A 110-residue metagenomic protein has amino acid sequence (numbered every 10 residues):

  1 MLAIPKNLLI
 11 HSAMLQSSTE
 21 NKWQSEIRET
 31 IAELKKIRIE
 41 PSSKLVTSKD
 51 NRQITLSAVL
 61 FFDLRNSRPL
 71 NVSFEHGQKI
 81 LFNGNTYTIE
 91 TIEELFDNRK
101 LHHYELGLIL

Functional and structural regions predicted by a protein language model:
M1-I27: Active-site-proximal polar cores
S17-T19, S25-L110: Short, conserved turn/kink motifs that form compact alpha/beta structural patches or helix kinks used as
